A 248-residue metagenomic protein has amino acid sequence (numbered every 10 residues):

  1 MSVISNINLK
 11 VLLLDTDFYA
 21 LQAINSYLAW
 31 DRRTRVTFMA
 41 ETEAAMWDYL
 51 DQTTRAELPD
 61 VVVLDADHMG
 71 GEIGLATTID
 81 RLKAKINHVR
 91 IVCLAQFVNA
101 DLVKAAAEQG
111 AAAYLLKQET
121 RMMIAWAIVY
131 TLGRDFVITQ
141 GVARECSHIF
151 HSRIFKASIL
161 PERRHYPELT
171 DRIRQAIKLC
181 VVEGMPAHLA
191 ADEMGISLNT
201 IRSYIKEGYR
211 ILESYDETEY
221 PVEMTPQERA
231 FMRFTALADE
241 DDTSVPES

Functional and structural regions predicted by a protein language model:
N6-L28, M46, V62: Conserved acidic segment of CheY-like receiver
E41-V61: Acidic, metal-coordinating helix/loop segments flanking the phosphotransfer/catalytic sites of two-component signaling
P59-L82, N99: Conserved phosphotransfer microenvironments
H88-V98: A short, hydrophobic beta-strand element within the central beta-sheet of small alpha/beta folds
T120-R163: Short, flexible helix-to-coil linker/hinge segments that flank and couple to helix-turn-helix
A157-I201, K206: Helix-turn-helix DNA-binding segment
K206-S248: Basic, Lys/Arg-enriched C-terminal extension of HTH/homeodomain DNA-binding domains
